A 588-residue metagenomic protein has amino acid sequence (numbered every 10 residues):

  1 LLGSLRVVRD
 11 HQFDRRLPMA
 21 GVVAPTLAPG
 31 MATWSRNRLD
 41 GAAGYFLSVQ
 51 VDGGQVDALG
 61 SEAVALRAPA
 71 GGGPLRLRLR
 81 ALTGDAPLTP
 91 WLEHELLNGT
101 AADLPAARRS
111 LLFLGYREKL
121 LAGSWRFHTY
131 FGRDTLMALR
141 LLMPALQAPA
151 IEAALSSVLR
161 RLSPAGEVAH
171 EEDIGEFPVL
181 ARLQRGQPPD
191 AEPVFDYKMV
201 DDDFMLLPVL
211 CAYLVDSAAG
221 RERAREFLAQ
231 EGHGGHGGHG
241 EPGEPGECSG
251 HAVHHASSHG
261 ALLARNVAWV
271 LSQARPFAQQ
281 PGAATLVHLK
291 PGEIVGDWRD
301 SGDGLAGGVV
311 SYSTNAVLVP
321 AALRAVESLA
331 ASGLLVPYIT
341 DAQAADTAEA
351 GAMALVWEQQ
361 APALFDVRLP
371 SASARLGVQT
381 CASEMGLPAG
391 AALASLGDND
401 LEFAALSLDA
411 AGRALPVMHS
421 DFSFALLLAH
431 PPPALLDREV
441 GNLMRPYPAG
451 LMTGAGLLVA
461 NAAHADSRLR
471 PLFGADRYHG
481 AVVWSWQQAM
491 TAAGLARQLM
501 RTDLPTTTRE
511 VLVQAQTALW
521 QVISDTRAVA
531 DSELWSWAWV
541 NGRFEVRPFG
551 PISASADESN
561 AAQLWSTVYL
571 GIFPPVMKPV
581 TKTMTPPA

Functional and structural regions predicted by a protein language model:
L1-A588: Acidic, mature catalytic/reactive cores of soluble proteins
